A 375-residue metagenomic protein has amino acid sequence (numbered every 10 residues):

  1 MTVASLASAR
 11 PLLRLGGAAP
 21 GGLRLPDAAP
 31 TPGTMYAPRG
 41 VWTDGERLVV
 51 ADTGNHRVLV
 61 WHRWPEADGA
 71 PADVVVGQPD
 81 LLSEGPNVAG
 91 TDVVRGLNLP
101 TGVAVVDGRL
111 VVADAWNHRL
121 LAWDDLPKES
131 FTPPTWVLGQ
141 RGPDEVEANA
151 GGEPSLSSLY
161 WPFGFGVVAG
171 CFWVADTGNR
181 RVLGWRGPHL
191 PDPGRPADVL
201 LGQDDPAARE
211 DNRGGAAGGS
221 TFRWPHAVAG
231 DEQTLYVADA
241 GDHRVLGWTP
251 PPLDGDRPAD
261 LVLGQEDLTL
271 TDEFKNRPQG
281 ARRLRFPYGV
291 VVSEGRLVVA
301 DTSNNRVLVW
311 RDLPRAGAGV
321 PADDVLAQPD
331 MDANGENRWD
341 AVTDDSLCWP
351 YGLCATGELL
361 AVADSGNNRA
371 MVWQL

Functional and structural regions predicted by a protein language model:
L6-T31, P71-V94, P133-L156, R195-G218 (+2 more regions): Surface-exposed loop and turn segments in beta-propeller and other repeat-based domains that flank or scaffold
P26-G45, A89-D107, G151-A169, R213-E232 (+2 more regions): Signature of short aromatic-glycine-proline-rich micro-motifs recurring in repeat-based ectodomains
T34-A37, P71, G96-L99, W116 (+12 more regions): Beta-rich catalytic cores
R47-V50, L110-V112, F172-V174, L235-V237 (+2 more regions): Conserved beta-propeller blade signature
T53-G54, R63, A115-W116, D125 (+7 more regions): Short loop/turn segments immediately following the C-termini of beta-strands
R57-V58, H118-L120, R180-V182, H243-V245 (+2 more regions): Structural signal for beta-propeller blades
W61-G69, W123-T132, R186-R195, W248-R257 (+2 more regions): Short loop/turn segments immediately following beta-strands, especially the blade-tip and inter-blade linker loops
N305, W349-L375: Blade-level signature of beta-propeller repeat domains, shared across WD40, Kelch, NHL, RCC1 and BNR/Asp-box propellers
